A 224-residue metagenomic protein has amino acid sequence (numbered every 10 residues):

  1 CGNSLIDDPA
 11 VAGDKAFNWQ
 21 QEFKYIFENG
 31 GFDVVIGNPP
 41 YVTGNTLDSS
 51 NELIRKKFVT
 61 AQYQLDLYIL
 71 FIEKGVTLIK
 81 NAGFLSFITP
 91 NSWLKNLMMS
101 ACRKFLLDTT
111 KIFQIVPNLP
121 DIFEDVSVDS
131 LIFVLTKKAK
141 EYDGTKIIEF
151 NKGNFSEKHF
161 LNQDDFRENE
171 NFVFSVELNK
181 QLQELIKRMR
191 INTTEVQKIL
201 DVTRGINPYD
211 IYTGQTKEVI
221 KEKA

Functional and structural regions predicted by a protein language model:
C1-A12, A16-K223: Signature of N6-adenine DNA methyltransferases within the class I
